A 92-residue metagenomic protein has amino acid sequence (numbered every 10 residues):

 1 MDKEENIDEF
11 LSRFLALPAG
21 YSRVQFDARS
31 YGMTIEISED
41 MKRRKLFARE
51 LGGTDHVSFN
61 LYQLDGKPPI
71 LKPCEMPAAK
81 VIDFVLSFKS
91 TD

Functional and structural regions predicted by a protein language model:
M1-T34: Negatively charged, low-complexity tracts enriched in Asp/Glu with abundant Ser/Thr
E39-K80: Acidic, aromatic-enriched beta-alpha/helix-loop junctions
S87-T91: Well-ordered alpha/beta subsegment
